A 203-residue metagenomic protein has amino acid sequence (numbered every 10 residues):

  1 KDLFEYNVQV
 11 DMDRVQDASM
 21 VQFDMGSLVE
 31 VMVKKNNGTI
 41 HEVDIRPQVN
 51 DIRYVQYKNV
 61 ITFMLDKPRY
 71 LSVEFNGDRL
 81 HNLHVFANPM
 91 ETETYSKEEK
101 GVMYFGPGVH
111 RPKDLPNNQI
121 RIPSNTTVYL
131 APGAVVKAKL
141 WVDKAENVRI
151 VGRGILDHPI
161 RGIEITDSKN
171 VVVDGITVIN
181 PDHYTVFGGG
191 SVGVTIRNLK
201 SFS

Functional and structural regions predicted by a protein language model:
K1-K97: Beta-strand-enriched, solvent-exposed domains that form extended recognition/catalytic surfaces
D13, N37, A87-T126: N-terminal domain-start segments of secreted/luminal proteins
I61-L65, H110-T127, V135-V151, D157-V172 (+1 more regions): Extracellular beta-strand-rich solenoid/capping regions of secreted or surface-exposed proteins that bind or remodel
S72-E74, Y104, T127-Y129, R149: Short, conserved beta-strand segments within well-ordered enzyme catalytic domains that often line or immediately flank
L156-P159, K200-F202: Short, flexible helix-coil linker/hinge segments at the edges of structured domains or between repeats
V192-V194, K200-S203: Solenoidal tandem-repeat scaffolds enriched in leucines and small polar residues
